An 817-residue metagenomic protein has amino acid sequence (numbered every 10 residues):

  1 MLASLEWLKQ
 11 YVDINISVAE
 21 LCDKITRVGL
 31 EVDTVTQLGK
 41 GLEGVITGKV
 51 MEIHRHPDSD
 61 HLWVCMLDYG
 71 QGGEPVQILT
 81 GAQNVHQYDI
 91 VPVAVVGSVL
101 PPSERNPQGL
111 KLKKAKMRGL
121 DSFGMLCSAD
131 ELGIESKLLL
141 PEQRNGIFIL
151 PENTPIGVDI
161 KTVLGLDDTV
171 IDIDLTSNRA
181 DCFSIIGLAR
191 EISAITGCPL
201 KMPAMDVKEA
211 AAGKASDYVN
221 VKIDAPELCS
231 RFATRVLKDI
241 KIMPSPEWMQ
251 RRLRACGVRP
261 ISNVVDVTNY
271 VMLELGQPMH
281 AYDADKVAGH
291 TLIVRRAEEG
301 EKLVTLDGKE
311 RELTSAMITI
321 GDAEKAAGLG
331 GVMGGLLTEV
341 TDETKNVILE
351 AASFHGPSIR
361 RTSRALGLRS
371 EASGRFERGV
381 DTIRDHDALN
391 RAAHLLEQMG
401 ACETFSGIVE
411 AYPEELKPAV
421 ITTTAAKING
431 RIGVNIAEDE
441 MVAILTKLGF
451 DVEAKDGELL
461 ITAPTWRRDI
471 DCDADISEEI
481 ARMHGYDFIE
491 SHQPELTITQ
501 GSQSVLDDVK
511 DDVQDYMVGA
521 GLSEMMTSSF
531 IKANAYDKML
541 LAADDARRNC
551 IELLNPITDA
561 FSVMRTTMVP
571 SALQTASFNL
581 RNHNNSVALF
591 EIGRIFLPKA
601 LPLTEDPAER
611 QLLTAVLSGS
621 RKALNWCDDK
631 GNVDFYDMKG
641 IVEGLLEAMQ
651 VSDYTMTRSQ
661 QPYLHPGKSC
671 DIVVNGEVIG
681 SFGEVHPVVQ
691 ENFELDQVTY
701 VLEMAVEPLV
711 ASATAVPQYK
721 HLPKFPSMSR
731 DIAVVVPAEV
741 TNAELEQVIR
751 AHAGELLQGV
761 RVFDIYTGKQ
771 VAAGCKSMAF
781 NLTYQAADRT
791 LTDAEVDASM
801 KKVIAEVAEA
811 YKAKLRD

Functional and structural regions predicted by a protein language model:
M1-G213, A323, I348, G367 (+4 more regions): Phosphate-backbone binding interfaces of nucleic-acid-interacting proteins
L2, K447-E453, K599-E609, T614 (+1 more regions): A carboxyl-terminal module marker
L5, D23, W63, T196 (+1 more regions): Glycine/proline-enriched, intrinsically flexible loops and inter-domain linkers
K40-E43, V207-A211, V271, I498-G501 (+4 more regions): Beta-rich nucleic-acid/ligand-interaction surfaces
T47-L79, I156, Q250-R251, S262 (+1 more regions): Conserved mixed alpha/beta core segments that line enzyme active sites in large multi-domain catalysts
R118-G133, R144-F148, K161-T162, T169 (+4 more regions): Mobile "lid/hinge" segments at catalytic clefts and subdomain interfaces of large enzymes
I192-D224, G400-I428, V434-N435, I476: Terminal amphipathic helices with adjacent charged low-complexity linkers/tails
I421-V587, R730, T783-Q785, L791 (+2 more regions): Extended, well-folded interaction surfaces typified by the phenylalanyl-tRNA synthetase beta subunit core
